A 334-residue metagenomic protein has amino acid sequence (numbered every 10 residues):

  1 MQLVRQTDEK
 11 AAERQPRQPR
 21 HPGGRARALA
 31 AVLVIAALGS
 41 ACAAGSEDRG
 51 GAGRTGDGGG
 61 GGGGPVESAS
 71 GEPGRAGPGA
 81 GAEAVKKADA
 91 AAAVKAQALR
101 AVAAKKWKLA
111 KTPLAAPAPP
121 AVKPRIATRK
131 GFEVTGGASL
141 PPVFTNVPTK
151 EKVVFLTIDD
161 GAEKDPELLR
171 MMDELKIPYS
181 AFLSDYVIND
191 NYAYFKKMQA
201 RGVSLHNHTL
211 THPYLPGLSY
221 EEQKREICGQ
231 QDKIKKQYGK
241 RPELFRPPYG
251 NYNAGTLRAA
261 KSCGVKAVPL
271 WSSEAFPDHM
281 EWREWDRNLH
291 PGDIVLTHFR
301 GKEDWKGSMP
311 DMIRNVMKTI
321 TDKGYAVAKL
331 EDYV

Functional and structural regions predicted by a protein language model:
M1-G39: Sec-dependent bacterial lipoprotein signal peptides
A26-A30, G39-V143: N-terminal low-complexity, Pro/Thr-rich disordered segments that flank secretion/membrane-targeting signals
L114-N207, T211-Y214, K233: Active-site beta->alpha N-cap acidic-glycine motif
S139-P148, M172, N189, G307-V334: C-terminal domain-boundary segment and adjacent tail
V154-I158, Y179-L183, S204-T209, E243-R246 (+3 more regions): Structural recognition of the beta-strand scaffold that forms the well-ordered cores of secreted hydrolase catalytic
G161-K164, L183-N191, Y214-E221, R246-Y252 (+2 more regions): Acidic-and-aromatic substrate-binding clefts and catalytic sites of carbohydrate-active enzymes
D173, P178, S204, Y220-N253 (+1 more regions): CE4/NodB-like, metal-dependent polysaccharide N-deacetylase domain that modifies extracellular/periplasmic N-acetylated
N251, T256-N288, V327-D332: His/Asp/Glu-enriched short active-site or ligand-binding loop at hydrolase and phosphoryl-transfer sites
